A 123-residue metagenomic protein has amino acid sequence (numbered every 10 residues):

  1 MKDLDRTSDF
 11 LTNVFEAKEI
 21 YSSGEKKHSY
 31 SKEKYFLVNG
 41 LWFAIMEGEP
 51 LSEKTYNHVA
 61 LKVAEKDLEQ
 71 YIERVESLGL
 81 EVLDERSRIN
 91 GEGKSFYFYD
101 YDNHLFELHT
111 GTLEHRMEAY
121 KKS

Functional and structural regions predicted by a protein language model:
M1-K2, K34, P50-R74, K94-Y99: Vicinal oxygen chelate
M1-R6, V59, E114-S123: N-terminal beta-strand motif that seeds the catalytic metal site of vicinal oxygen chelate
M1-W42: Core segments of cupin and vicinal oxygen chelate
I20-Y21, F43-A44, E81-E85: A short linear hydrophobic-aromatic micro-motif
E25-H28, L51, S87-G91: A short beta-turn/loop motif at secondary-structure boundaries
F43-M46, E107: Conserved beta-strand in the GNAT
E73, S77-S123: Vicinal oxygen chelate
